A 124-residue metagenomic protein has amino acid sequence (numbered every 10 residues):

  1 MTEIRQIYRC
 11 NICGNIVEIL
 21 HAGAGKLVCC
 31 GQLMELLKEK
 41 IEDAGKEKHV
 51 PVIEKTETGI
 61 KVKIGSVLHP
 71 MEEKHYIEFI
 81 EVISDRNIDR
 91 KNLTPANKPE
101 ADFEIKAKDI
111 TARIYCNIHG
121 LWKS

Functional and structural regions predicted by a protein language model:
I7, I16, K26, R113: Residues immediately within or flanking Cys/His clusters that coordinate Zn2+ in small zinc-binding modules
C10-C13, C29, C116: Short cysteine-rich clusters marking metal-coordination/redox-active sites
V17, L33-M34, G120: Cys/His-rich microdomains that often coordinate metals
G23-L33: Cysteine-rich micro-motifs
I64-E72: Short amphipathic, basic-aromatic surface patches that mediate peripheral association with negatively charged
P99-F103: Short strand-edge motifs at loop-to-beta-strand transitions and within beta-strands of extracellular beta-rich domains
D109-I118: Short, aromatic- and glycine-rich surface loops/edge beta-strands on solvent-exposed regions
I118-S124: Edge beta-strands of extracellular beta-sandwich domains
